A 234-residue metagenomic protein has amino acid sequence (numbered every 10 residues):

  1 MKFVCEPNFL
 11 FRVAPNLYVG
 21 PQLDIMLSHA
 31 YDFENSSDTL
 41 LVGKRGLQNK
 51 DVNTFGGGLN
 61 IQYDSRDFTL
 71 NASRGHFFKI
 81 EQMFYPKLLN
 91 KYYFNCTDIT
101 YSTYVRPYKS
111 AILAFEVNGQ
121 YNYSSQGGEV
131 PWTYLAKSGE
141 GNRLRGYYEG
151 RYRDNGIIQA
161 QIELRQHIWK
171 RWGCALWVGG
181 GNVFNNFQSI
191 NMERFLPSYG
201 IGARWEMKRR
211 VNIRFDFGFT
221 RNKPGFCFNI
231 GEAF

Functional and structural regions predicted by a protein language model:
M1-P107, V183-N186: Transmembrane beta-strand segments of outer-membrane beta-barrel domains in Gram-negative and organellar OMPs
K2, T54, F94-C96, I112 (+4 more regions): Membrane-spanning beta-strands of outer-membrane beta-barrel proteins
P15-V19, H29, D67-L70, Y108-L113 (+2 more regions): Repeated loop/turn-to-beta-strand initiation elements of outer-membrane beta-barrel proteins
P21-L27, H76-F84, I99, F115-Y121 (+4 more regions): Transmembrane beta-barrel strands of outer-membrane/channel proteins
S28-S37, S125-T133, Q188, C227-N229: Outer-membrane beta-barrel and related beta-rich outer-membrane complex signature in Gram-negative bacteria
N35-R45, G75-Q82, L135-R145, G180-F184 (+2 more regions): Flexible, solvent-exposed coil segments and beta strand-coil junctions, predominantly the extracellular/periplasmic
L47, G58-Q62, R66-H167: C-terminal outer-membrane beta-barrel translocator/porin domains of Gram-negative envelope proteins and their
G58-I61, I201-M207, K223-F234: Outer-membrane beta-barrel "beta-signal"
